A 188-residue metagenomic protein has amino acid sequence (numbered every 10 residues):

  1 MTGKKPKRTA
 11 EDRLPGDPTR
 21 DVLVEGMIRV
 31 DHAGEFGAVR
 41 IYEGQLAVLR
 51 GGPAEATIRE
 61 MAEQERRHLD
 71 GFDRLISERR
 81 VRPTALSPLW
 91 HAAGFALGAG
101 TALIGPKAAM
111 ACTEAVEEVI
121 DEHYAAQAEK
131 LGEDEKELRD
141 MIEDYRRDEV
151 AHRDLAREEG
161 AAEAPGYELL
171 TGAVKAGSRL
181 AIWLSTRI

Functional and structural regions predicted by a protein language model:
M1-I188: Non-heme di-metal
